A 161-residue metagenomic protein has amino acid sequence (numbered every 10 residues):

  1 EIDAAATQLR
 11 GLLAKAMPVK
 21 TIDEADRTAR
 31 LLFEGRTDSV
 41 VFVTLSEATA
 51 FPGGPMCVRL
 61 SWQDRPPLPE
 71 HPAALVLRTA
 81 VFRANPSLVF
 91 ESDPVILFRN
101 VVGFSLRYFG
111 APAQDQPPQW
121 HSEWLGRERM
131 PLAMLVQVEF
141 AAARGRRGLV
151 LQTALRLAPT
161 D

Functional and structural regions predicted by a protein language model:
E1-F82: Extracytoplasmic beta-strand-rich oligomerization domains located immediately C-terminal to a leader/signal peptide
V19, P94-Y108: Structured surface patches comprising rigid loops and adjacent beta-strands/short helices at the edges of well-ordered
D26, F90-E91, Q119-E123: Short structured motifs
G53-V58, E91-S92, G148: Short, surface-exposed coil-to-beta transition loops
R65-P72, P86-L88, A113-Q116, A143-R146: Short, solvent-exposed loop/turn segments that connect beta-strands within catalytic domains and beta-strand-rich
V76-N85, A154-P159: Short, solvent-exposed aromatic-acidic interface loops
R83-I96: Short aromatic-glycine motifs in intrinsically disordered, low-complexity regions
V102-D161: Short linear sequence signals and composition-biased patches located at protein termini or domain-edge surfaces
